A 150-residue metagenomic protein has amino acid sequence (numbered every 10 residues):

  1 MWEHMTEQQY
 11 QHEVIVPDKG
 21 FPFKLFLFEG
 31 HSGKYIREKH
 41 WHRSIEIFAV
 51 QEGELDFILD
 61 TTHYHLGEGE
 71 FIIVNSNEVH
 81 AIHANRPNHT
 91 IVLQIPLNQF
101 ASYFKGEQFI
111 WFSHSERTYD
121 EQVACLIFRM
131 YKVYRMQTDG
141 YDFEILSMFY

Functional and structural regions predicted by a protein language model:
M1-H65, F109-W111: Generic protein-terminus/edge-of-domain signal
M5-Q8, N85, S102-G106: Short, conserved acidic/polar surface loops in the N-terminal third of protein domains
P22, S44, E68, P87-H89 (+1 more regions): A structure-centric signal for secondary-structure junctions around beta-strands
T61-S76: Short acidic-glycine-tyrosine-enriched beta hairpin
S76-F100: Ligand-binding loop in jelly-roll beta-barrel domains
I95-W111: Conserved segment of winged-helix/HTH DNA-binding domains
E107-Y150: Amphipathic alpha-helical segments enriched in hydrophobic/aromatic residues interleaved with Lys/Arg
